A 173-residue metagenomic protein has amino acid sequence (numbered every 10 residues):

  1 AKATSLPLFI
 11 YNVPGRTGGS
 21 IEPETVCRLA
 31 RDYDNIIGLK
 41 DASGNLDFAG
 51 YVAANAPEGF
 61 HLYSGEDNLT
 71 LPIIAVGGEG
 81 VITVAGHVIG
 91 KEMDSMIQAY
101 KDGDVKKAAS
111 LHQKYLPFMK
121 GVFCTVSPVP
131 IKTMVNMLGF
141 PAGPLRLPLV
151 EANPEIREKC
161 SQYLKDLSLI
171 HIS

Functional and structural regions predicted by a protein language model:
A3-L6, R16-M119, F123: Catalytic alpha/beta core domains of metabolic enzymes, predominantly
Y11-P14: Short beta-strand->loop
A75-G78, L116-L149: Conserved short secondary-structure transition element at the edge of the structured enzyme core that lines
E151-A152, I156: C-terminal accessory extensions appended to soluble enzyme cores
R157-E158, S168: Carbohydrate-active enzyme catalytic cores, enriched for enzymes that act on polyanionic acidic polysaccharides
Y163-D166: Terminal, non-catalytic domain-edge segments
I170-S173: Conserved small/polar residues in nucleotide/adenosyl-binding loops
